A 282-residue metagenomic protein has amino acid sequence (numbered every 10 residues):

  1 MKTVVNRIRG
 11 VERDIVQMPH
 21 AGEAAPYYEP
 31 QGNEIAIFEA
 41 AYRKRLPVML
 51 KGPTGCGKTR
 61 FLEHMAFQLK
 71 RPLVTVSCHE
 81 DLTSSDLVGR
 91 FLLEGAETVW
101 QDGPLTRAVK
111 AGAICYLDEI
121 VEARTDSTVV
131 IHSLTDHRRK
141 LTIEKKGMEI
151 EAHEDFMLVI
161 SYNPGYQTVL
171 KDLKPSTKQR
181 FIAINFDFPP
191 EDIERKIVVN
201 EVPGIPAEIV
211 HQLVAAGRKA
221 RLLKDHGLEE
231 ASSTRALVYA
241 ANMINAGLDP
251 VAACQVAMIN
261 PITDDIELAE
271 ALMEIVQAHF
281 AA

Functional and structural regions predicted by a protein language model:
M1-H211, A278, A282: AAA+ P-loop NTPase catalytic core and its hallmark functional loops
G22-A25, P250-A282: C-terminal engagement/docking regions of AAA+ P-loop ATPases
R195, E201-P261: Conserved AAA+ ATPase small/helical "lid" subdomain
